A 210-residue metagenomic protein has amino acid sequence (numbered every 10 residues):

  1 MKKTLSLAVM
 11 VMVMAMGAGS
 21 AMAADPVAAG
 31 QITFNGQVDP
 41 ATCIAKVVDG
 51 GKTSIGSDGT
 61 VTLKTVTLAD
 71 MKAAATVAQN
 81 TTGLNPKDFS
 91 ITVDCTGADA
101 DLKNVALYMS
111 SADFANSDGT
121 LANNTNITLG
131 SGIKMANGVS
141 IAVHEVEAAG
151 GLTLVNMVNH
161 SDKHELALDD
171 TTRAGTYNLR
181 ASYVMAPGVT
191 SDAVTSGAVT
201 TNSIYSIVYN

Functional and structural regions predicted by a protein language model:
M1-A23: Gram-negative bacterial Sec-dependent N-terminal signal peptides
K2-K3, M22-N210: Mature extracellular/passenger domains of Gram-negative fimbrial/pilin and adhesin proteins
